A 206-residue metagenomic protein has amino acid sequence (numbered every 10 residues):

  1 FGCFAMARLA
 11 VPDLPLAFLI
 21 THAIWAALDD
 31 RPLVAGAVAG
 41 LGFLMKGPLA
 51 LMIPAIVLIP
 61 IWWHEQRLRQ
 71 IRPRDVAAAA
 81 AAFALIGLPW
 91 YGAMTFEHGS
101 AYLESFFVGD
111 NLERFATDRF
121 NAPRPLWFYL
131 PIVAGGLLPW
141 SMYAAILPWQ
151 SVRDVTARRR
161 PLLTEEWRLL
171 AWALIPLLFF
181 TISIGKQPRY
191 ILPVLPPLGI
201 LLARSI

Functional and structural regions predicted by a protein language model:
G2-P15: Short acidic/glycine- and proline-prone juxtamembrane loop motifs at membrane-interface regions of multi-pass membrane
V11, D29-D30, L44: Helix-loop interface residues and adjacent transmembrane-helix termini in multi-pass membrane transporters, primarily
P12, L16-I24, I53, I191-G199: Hydrophobic core segments of transmembrane alpha-helices in multi-pass, intramembrane catalytic enzymes
I20-V34, I206: Membrane-interface transmembrane helices that cradle and orient dolichyl/undecaprenyl
L41, M45, A50-P188, P197-A203: Transmembrane-lumen/periplasm boundary regions of multi-pass, lipid-linked membrane glycan transferases
